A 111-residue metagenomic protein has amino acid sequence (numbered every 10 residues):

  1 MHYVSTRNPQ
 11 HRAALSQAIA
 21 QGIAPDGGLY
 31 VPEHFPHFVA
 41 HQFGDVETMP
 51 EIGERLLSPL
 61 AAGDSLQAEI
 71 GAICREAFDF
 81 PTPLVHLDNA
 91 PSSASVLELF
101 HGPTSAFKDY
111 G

Functional and structural regions predicted by a protein language model:
M1-G111: PLP-dependent amino-acid enzyme catalytic core
